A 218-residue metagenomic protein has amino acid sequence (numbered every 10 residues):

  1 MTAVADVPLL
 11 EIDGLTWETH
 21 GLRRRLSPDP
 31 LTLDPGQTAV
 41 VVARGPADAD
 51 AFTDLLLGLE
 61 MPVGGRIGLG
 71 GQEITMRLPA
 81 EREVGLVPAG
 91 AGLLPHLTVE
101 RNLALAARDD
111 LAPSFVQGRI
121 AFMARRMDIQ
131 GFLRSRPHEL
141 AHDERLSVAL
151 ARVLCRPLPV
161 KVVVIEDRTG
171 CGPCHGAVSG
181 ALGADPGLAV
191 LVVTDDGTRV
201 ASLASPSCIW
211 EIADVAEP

Functional and structural regions predicted by a protein language model:
M1-P30, M76: A short, flexible loop at the N-terminus of ABC-type nucleotide-binding domains that lies
L57: Helix-to-loop junction immediately C-terminal to a conserved catalytic motif
G65-E73: Conserved ABC transporter NBD signature motif
Q72-G85, D109: ABC ATPase NBD coupling module
G90, H96-L111, R119: Q-loop/switch helix immediately C-terminal to the Walker
Q117-F132: Conserved ABC ATPase "signature" region
R136-E144: Conserved ABC ATPase signature
L150: Hydrophobic anchor residue at the start of the ABC signature
